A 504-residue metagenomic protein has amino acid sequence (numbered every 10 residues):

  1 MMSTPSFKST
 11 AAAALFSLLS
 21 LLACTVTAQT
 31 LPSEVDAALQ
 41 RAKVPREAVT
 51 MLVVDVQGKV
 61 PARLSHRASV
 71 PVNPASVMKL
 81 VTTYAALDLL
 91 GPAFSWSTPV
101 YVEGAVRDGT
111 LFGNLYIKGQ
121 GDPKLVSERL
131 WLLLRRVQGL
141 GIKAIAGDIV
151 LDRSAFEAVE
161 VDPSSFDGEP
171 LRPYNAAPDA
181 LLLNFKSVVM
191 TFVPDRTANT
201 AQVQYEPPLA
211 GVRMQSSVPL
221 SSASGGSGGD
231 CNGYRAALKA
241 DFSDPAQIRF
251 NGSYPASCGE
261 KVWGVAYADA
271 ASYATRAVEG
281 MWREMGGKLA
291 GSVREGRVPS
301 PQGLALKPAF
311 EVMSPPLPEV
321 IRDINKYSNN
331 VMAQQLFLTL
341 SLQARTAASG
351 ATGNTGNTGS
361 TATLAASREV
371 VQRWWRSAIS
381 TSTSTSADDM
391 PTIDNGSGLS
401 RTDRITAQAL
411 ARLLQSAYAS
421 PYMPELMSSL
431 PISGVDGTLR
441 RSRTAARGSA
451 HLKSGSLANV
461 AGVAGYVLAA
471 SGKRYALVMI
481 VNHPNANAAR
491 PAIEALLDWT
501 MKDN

Functional and structural regions predicted by a protein language model:
M2-L15: Bacterial N-terminal signal peptides that target proteins for export
S20-T25: N-terminal signal peptide c-region/cleavage motif recognized by signal peptidases
V26-Q57, L64-P71, R136-G139: Beta-lactamase-like hydrolase cores
T30-R41, D88-A387, A495, K502-D503: Conserved serine DD-peptidase/penicillin-binding transpeptidase domain and beta-lactam-recognizing active-site
M51-V53, T98-V100, A464: Short beta-strand scaffold segments in enzyme catalytic cores
K59-V60, K79-A86, I149, L181 (+5 more regions): Residue-level preference for non-acidic, small/hydrophobic
A62-S65, Y327, F337-N504: Small-residue-rich helix-loop
S65-A85: Short active-site loop at a secondary-structure junction that contains or immediately precedes the catalytic residue(s)
